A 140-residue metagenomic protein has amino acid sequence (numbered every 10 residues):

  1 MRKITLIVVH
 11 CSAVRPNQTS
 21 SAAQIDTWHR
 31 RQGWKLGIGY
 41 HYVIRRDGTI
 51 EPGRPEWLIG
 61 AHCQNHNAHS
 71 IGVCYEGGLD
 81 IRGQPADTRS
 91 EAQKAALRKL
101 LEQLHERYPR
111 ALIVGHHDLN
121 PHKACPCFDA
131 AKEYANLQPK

Functional and structural regions predicted by a protein language model:
M1-L58: Short, conserved "active-site rim" segments that organize catalytic pockets and cofactor/ligand binding
M1-S12, R46-I50, H66-H69, E76-K140: Basic/polar, cationic surfaces and motifs that engage anionic cell-wall and phosphate/carboxylate ligands
W28, G39-H41, C74, R107 (+1 more regions): Intrinsically disordered, low-complexity N-terminal regions enriched in serine/proline/glycine with scattered basic
W57-Q64, E102: Short amphipathic alpha-helices and their capping/turn segments at secondary-structure boundaries
